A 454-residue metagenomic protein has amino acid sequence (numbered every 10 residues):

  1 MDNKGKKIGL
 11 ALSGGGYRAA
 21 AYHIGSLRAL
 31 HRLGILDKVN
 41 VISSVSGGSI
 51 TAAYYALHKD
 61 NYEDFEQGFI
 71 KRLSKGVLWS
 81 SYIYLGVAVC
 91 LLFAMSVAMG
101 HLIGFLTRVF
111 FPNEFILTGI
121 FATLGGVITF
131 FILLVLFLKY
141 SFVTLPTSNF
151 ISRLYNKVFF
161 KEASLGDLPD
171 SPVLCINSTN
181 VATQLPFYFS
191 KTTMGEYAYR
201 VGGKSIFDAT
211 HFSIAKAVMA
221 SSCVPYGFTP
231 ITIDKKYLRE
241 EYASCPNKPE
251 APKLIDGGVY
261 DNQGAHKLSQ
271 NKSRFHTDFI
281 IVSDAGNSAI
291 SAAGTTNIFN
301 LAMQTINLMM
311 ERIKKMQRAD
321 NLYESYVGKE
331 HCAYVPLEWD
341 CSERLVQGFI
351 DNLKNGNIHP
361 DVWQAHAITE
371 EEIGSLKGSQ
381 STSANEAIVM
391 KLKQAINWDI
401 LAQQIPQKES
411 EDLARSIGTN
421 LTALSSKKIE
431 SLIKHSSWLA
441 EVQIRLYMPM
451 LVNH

Functional and structural regions predicted by a protein language model:
M1-H454: Catalytic domains of lipid- and phosphate-ester/thioester hydrolases
